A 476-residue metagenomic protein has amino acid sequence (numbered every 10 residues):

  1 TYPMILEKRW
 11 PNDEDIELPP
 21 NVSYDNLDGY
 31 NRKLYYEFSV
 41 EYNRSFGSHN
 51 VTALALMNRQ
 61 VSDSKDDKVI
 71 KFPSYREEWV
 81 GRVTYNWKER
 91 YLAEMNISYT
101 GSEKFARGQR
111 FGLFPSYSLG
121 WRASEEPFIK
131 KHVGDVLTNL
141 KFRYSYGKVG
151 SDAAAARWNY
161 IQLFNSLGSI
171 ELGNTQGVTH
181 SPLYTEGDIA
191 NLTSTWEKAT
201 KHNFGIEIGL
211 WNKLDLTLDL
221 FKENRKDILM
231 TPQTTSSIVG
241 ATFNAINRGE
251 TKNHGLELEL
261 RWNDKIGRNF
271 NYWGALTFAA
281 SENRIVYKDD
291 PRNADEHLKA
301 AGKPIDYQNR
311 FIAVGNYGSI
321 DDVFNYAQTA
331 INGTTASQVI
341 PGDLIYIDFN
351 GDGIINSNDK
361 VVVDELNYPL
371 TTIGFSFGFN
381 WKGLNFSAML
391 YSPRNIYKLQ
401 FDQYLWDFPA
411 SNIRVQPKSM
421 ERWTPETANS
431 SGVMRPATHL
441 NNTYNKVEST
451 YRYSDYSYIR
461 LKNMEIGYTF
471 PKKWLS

Functional and structural regions predicted by a protein language model:
T1-D13, K33-Q60, S74-A106, R110-P127 (+7 more regions): Surface-exposed extracellular loop regions of Gram-negative outer-membrane beta-barrel proteins
T1-E37, E41, N50-T52, M57-S74 (+5 more regions): Surface-exposed, low-complexity loop segments enriched in small/polar and acidic residues
T1-Y2, N58-D67, A106-Q109, K131-V133 (+4 more regions): Outer-membrane beta-barrel and related beta-rich outer-membrane complex signature in Gram-negative bacteria
E17-N26, D63-D67, Y99-G101, S124-F128 (+6 more regions): Extracytoplasmic loops and strand-loop junctions of Gram-negative outer membrane beta-barrel proteins
F72, A123-E125, L163, S169-D215 (+3 more regions): Outer-membrane beta-barrel signature, preferentially recognizing the C-terminal barrel domain of Gram-negative
K130-K198, D219-T251: Solvent-exposed loop/turn elements at secondary-structure boundaries
R157-N159, S169-E171, N263-N367: Conserved small-residue
P393-S476: Extracytoplasmic gating/loop element in the C-terminal half of outer-membrane beta-barrel translocons and assembly
